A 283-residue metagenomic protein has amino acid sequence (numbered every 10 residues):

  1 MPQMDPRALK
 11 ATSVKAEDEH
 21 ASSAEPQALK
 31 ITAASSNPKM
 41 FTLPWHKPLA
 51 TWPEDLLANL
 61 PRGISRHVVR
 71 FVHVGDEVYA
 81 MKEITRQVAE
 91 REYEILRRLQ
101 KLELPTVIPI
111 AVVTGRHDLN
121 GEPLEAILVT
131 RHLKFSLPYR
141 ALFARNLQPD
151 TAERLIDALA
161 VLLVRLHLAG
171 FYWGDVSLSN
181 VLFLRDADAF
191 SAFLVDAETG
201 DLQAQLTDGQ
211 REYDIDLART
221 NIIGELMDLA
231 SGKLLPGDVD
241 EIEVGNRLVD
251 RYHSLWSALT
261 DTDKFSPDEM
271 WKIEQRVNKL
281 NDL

Functional and structural regions predicted by a protein language model:
P2-A58: Juxta-kinase regulatory segment immediately upstream of eukaryotic protein kinase catalytic domains
M40-E153, D157-G174, N221-I223, D228-L229: Conserved ATP-binding subdomain of kinase catalytic cores across diverse folds
R116, F183-A187: Short, low-complexity Ser/Thr-rich regulatory SLiMs
I127, N180, S191-A192: Beta-sheet entry/capping signal
V176, V181-F183: Hydrophobic residue at the +6 position relative to the catalytic HRD Asp in the kinase catalytic loop
F190-D261, F265: C-lobe/activation-segment region of protein kinase-like
D268, K272: Catalytic cores of secreted or luminal carbohydrate-active enzymes
E274-L283: Long, charge-rich C-terminal accessory regions
